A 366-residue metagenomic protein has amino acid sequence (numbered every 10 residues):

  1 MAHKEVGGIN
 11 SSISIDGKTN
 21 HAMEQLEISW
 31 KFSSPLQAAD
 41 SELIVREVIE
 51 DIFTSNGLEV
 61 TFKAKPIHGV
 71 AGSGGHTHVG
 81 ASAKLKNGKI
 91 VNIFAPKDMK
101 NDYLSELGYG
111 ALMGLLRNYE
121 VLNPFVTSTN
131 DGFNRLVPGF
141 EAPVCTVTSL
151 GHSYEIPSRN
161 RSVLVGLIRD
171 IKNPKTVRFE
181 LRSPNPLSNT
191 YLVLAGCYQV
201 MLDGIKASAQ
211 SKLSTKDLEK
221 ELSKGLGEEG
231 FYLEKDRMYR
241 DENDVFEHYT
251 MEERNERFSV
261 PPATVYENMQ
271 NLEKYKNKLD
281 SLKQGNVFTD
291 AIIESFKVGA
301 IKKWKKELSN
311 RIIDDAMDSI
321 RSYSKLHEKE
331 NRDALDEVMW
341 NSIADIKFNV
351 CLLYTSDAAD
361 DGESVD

Functional and structural regions predicted by a protein language model:
M1-K4: Carboxylate/His-rich catalytic cores and anion/metal-binding grooves
G7-I9: Intrinsically disordered, compositionally biased, charge-dense segments
S11-E234: Active-site capping/gating regions of soluble enzymes
V45, T129, F133, V137-E141 (+11 more regions): Broad hydrophobic/π-residue packing in well-ordered secondary structure
R161-V338: Flexible, acidic glycine-rich loops studded with aromatic residues
D333-D336, W340, D345-L353: Long, composition-driven mixed-charge/polar low-complexity segments
Y354-D361: Conserved small/polar residues in nucleotide/adenosyl-binding loops
S364-V365: Gly/Pro- and small hydrophobic-enriched strand-loop and loop-to-helix capping segments that sit at the rims
